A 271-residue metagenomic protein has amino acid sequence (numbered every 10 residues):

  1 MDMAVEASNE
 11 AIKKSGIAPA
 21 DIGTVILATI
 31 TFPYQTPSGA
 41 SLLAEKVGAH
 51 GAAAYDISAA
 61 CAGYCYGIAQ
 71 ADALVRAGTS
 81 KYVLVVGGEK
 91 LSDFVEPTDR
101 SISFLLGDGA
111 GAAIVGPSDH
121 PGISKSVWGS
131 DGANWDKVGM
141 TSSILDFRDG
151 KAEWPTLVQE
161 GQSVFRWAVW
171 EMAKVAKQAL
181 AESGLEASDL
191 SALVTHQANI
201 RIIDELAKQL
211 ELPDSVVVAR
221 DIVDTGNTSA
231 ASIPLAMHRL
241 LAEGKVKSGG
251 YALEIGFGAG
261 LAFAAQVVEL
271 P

Functional and structural regions predicted by a protein language model:
M1, V5-S8, I12, T31-F32 (+6 more regions): Claisen-condensing/thiolase-fold acyl-transfer catalytic domains that form or cleave C-C bonds in fatty acid
K14, A18-H50: Anion-binding (especially nucleotide phosphate/pyrophosphate-binding) glycine-rich loop and adjoining beta-alpha core
A20-A28, A187-H196: Short glycine-rich phosphate-binding loop at a beta-alpha junction
A28, S58, Y82-E89, V115 (+1 more regions): Short beta-strand segments
Y34-G48, L84-L91, L145-D149, I203-D214: Acidic-glycine-rich active-site phosphate/pyrophosphate-binding loop
T36-S38, V95-D99, F263-V267: Short acidic, glycine/serine/threonine-rich loops at helix termini
R76-A110: Flexible, glycine-rich active-site loops centered on histidine and acidic residues that chelate a metal or position
D99-R166, W170, K174-K177, F257 (+1 more regions): Condensing-enzyme catalytic core mediating Claisen C-C bond formation in acyl metabolism
